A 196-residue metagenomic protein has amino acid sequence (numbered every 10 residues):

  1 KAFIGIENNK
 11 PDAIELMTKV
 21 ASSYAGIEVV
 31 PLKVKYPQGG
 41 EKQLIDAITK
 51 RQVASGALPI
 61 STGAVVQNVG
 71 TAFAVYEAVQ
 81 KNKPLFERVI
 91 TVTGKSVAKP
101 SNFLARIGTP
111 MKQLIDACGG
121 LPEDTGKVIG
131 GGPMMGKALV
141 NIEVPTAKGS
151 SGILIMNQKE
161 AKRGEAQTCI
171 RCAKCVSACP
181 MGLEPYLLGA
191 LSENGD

Functional and structural regions predicted by a protein language model:
K1: Histidine-anchored nucleotide/phosphate-binding helix
I6-M111, A117-P122, G132: Hydrophobic alpha-helical positions that pack around
E15-L16, G40-K42, L139-I142, E165-A166 (+1 more regions): Short, well-ordered secondary-structure micro-motifs
K33-P37, M134, Q158-K159, N194: Short, solvent-exposed coil/turn elements at secondary-structure transition points
V89, A117-G120, K127, M135-I170: A glycine- and small/hydrophobic-rich beta-loop-beta segment that serves as a flexible "lid/hinge" or phosphate-binding
G108, Q113-I115, V128, C179 (+1 more regions): Short alpha-helical segments in extracytoplasmic peptidoglycan/chitin-binding modules and envelope-associated proteins
S151-A166, K174-V176, P180-D196: Ferredoxin-type iron-sulfur electron-transfer modules in oxidoreductases and energy-metabolism complexes
